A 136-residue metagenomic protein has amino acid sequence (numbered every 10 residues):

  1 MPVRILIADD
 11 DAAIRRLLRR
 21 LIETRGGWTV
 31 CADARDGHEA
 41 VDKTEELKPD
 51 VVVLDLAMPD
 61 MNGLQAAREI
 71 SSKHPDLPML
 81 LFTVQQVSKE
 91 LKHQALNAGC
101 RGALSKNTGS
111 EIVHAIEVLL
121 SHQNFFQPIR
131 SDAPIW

Functional and structural regions predicted by a protein language model:
D9, D55: Active-site residues of response regulator receiver
A12-A32: Two-component/phosphorelay signaling modules centered on CheY-like receiver
D36-E39, N62-A66: Acidic catalytic/metal-coordinating carboxylates
L47-V53: Active-site beta3 strand of CheY-like receiver
M58: Receiver (REC) domain active-site loop signature in two-component systems and cognate sites in sensor histidine kinases
Q65, Q86-S105, S110-H114: Alpha4 helix (beta4-alpha4-beta5 surface) of REC/receiver domains from two-component response regulators
F82-T83: Hydrophobic/aromatic residues positioned on beta-strands within the core alpha/beta folds
E117, S121-W136: CheY-like receiver
